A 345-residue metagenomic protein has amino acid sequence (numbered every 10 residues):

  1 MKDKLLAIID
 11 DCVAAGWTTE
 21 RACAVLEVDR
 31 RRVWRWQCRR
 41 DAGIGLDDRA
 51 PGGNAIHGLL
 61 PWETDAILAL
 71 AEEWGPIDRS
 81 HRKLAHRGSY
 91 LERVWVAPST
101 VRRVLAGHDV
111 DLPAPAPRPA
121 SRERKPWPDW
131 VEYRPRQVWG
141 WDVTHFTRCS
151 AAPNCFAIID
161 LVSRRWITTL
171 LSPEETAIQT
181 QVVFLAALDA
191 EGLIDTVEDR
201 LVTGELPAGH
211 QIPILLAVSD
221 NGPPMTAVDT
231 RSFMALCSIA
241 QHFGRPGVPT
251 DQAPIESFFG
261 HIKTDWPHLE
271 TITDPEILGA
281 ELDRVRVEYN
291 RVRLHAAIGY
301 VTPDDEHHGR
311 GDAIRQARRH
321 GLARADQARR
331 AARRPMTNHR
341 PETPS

Functional and structural regions predicted by a protein language model:
M1-W17, T64-G75: Short, amphipathic alpha-helical "recognition" segments used to contact nucleic acids or chromatin
T18-V25, L84, G88: Short alpha-helical "recognition helix" segments of helix-turn-helix
A22-R39: Structured, charged N-terminal subsegments at the starts of enzyme catalytic cores and at intra-chain domain/subunit
W34-V138, T203-E205, V248, E306-R319 (+2 more regions): Basic, flexible linker segments flanking DNA-binding modules in nucleic acid-interacting mobile-element proteins
V94-A97, V110-D111, P126-A157, L161-E288: RNase H-like DDE/DDD metal-dependent nuclease/strand-transfer catalytic core used by mobile genetic elements
P213, A235-I239, H261-S345: C-terminal domain-tail junction helix/linker
